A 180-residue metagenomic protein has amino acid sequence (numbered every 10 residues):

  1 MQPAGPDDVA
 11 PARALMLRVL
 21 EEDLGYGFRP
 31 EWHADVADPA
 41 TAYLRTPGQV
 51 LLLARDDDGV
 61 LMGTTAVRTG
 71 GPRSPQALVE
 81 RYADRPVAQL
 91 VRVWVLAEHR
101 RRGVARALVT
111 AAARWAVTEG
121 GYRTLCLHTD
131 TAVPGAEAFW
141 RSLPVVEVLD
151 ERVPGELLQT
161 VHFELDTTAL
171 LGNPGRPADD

Functional and structural regions predicted by a protein language model:
P3-L96, V109-A111, W115, E147-V153 (+1 more regions): Acetyl-CoA-dependent GNAT
R18-E22, A83-D84, R123-D180: C-terminal "cap" of GNAT-fold acetyltransferases
L96-E98, R102, T131-A132: Active-site acidic-Proline motif in GNAT/NAT acetyltransferases
R100, T118, R141: Short polybasic/polar patches that bind polyanions
R102, R106, T110: Residues forming the Rossmann-fold NAD(P)(H) cofactor-binding site
V109, A116-T129: Conserved GNAT acetyl-CoA-binding A-motif
